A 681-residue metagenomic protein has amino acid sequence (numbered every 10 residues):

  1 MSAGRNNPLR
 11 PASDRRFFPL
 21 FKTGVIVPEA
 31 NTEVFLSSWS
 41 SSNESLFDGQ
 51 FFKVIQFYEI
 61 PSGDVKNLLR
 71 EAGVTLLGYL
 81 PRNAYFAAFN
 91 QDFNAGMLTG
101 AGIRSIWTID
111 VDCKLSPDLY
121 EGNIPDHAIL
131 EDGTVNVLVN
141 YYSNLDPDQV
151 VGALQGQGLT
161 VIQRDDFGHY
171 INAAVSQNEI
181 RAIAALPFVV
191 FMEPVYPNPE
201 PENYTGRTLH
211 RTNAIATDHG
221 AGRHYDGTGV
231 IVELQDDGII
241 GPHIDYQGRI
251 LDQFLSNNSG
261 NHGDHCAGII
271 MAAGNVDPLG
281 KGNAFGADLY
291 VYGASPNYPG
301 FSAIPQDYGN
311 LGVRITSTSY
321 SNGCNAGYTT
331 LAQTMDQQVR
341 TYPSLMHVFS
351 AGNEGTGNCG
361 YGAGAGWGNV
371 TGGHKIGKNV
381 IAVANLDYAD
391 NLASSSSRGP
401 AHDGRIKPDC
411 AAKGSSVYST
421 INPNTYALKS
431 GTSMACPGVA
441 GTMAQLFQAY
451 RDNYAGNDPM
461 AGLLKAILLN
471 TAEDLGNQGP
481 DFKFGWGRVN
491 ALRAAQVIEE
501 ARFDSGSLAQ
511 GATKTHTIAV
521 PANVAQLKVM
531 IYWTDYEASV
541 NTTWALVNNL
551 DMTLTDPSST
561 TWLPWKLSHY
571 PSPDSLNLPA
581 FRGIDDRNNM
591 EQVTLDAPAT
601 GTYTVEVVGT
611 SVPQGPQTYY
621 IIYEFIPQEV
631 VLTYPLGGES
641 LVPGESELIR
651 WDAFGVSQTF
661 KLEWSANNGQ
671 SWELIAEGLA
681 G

Functional and structural regions predicted by a protein language model:
M1-R223, V230-V232: Autoinhibitory N-terminal propeptides
D146-G152, G156, I171, N178 (+6 more regions): Substrate-binding/access-modulating region of protease and related hydrolase catalytic domains
Q149, I215-G300, L311-R314, N325-Y328 (+6 more regions): Subtilisin-like serine protease catalytic core
Q235, I239-Q247, N385-P437: Catalytic-core environment of secreted peptidases
G280, Q448-V524, T542, A580-G583 (+2 more regions): C-terminal subdomain of the subtilisin-like protease fold in secreted/lumenal serine endopeptidases
A294, A412-Q478: Hydrolase catalytic cores
L463-K465, H516, A545, L554-S558 (+1 more regions): C-terminal edge strands of extracellular/lumenal beta-sandwich accessory domains
A525-A545: Short amphipathic, basic-aromatic surface patches that mediate peripheral association with negatively charged
